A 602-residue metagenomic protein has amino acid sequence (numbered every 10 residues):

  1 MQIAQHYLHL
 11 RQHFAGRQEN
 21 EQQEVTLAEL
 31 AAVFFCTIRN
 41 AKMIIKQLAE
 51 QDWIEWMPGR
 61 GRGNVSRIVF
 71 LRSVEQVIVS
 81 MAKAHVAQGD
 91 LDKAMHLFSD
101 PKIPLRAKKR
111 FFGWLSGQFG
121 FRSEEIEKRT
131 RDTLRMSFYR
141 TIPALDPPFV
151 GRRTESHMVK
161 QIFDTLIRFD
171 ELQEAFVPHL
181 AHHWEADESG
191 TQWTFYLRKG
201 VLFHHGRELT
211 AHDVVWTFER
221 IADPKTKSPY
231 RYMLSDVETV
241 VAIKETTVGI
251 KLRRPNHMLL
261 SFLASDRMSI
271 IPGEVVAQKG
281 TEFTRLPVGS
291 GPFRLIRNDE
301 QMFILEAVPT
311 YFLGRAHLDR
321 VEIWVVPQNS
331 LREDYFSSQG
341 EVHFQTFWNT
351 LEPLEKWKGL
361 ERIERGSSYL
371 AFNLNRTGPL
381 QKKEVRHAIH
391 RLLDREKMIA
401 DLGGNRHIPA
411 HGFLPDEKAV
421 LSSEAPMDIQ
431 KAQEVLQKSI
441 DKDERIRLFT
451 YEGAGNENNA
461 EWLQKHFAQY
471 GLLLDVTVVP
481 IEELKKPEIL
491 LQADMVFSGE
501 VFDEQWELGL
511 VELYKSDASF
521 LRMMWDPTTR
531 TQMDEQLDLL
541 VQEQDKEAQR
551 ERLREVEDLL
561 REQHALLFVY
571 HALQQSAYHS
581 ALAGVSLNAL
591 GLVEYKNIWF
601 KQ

Functional and structural regions predicted by a protein language model:
N20-A28, F34-R39, M43, D52-P58 (+1 more regions): Ligand/substrate-recognition segments at binding pockets and active sites
N20-Q23, I44, G151, H183-K227: Aromatic- and charge-enriched surface segment that lines or borders ligand/interaction sites
G59, S116-F119, L392-L421, E457-W462 (+1 more regions): Detector for C-terminal structural segments
S66-V69, R231-V275: Surface-exposed binding/hinge segments that line and control ligand-binding clefts or catalytic entry sites
V150-R153, H157-F163, I167-L172, A264-A316 (+1 more regions): Gly/Pro-rich hinge or "lid" segments in bacterial periplasmic/extracellular proteins
E306-P309, G359-A388, L392, D401: A bilobed periplasmic-binding-protein/Venus flytrap-type ligand-binding module shared by bacterial periplasmic
T310-P353, E364: Ligand-site clamp/hinge motif
Q381-K465: Append "and occasionally in soluble cytosolic enzymes with long acidic Gly/Pro-rich linkers
